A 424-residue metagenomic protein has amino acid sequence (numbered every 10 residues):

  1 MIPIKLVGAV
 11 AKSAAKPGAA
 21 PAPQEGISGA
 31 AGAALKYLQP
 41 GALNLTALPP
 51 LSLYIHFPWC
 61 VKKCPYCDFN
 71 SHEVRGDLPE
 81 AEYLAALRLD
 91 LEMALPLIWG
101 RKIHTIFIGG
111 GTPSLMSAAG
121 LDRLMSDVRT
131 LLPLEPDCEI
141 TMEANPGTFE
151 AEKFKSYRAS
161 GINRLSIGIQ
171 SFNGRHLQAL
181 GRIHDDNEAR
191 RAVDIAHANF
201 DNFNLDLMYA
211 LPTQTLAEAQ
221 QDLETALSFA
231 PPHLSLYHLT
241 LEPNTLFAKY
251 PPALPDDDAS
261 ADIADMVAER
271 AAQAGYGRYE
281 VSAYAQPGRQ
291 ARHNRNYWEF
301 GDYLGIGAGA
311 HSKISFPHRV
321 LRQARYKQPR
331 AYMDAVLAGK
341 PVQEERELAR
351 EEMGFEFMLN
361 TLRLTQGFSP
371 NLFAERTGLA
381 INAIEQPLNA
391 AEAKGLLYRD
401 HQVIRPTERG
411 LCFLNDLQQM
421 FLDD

Functional and structural regions predicted by a protein language model:
M1-L53, G100-R101: N-terminal [4Fe-4S]-dependent radical SAM core
Y37, L43-S52, F69-L97, R101-L379: C-terminal scaffold of the Radical SAM
H56-S71: Local cysteine-cluster metal-coordination motifs and their immediate loop/turn environment, predominantly Fe-S cluster
Y284, H401-I404: Short, Lys/Arg-rich nucleic-acid/phosphate-binding segment
G378-A390: Short amphipathic alpha-helical interaction segments
A393-Q402: A short, conserved structural fragment
I404-L411: Basic, amphipathic "hinge/linker" alpha-helix immediately C-terminal to the N-terminal HTH DNA-binding motif
L411-D424: Short, amphipathic alpha-helical interaction segments positioned at domain boundaries
